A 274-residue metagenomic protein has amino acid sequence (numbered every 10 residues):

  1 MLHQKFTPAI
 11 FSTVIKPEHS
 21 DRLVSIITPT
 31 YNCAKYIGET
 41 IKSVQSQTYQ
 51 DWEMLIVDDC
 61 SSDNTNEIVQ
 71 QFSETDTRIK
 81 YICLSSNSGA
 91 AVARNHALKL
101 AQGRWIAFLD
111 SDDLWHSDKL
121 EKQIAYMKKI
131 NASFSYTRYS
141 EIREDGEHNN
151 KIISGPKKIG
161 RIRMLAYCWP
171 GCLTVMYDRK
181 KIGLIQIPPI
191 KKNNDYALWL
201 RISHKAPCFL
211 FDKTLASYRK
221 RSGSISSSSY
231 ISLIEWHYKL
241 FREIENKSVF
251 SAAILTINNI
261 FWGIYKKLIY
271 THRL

Functional and structural regions predicted by a protein language model:
M1-Q45: N-proximal low-complexity "stem/linker" segments adjacent to membrane-targeting elements
R22-S25, E53, A197: Cell-envelope/extracellular polymer assembly enzymes that use nucleotide-activated donors
K35-G38, D63-Q71, L114, D118: Acidic helix N-cap motif at the loop->helix transition within catalytic regions of sugar-transfer enzymes
S43, Q50, D58-E67, S86 (+1 more regions): A conserved acidic beta->alpha catalytic loop
L84-A101, K122: Glycine-rich, basic loop-to-helix element that forms the pyrophosphate-binding segment of sugar-nucleotide handling
K99, I152-S232, W236-H237: Conserved nucleotide-sugar donor-binding catalytic segment
I106: Short aromatic/hydrophobic "clamp" motif used to bind/position activated sugar donors
D118-N149: Conserved donor NDP-sugar-binding/catalytic core segment of glycosyltransferases
